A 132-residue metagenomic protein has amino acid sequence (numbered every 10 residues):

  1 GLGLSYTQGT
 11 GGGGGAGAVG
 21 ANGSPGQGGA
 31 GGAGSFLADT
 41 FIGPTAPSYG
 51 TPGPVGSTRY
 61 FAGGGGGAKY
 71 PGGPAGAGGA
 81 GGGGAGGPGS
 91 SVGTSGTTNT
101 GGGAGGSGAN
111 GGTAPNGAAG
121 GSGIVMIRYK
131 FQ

Functional and structural regions predicted by a protein language model:
G1-Q132: Low-complexity, glycine/proline-biased repetitive segments and flexible coils/loops
